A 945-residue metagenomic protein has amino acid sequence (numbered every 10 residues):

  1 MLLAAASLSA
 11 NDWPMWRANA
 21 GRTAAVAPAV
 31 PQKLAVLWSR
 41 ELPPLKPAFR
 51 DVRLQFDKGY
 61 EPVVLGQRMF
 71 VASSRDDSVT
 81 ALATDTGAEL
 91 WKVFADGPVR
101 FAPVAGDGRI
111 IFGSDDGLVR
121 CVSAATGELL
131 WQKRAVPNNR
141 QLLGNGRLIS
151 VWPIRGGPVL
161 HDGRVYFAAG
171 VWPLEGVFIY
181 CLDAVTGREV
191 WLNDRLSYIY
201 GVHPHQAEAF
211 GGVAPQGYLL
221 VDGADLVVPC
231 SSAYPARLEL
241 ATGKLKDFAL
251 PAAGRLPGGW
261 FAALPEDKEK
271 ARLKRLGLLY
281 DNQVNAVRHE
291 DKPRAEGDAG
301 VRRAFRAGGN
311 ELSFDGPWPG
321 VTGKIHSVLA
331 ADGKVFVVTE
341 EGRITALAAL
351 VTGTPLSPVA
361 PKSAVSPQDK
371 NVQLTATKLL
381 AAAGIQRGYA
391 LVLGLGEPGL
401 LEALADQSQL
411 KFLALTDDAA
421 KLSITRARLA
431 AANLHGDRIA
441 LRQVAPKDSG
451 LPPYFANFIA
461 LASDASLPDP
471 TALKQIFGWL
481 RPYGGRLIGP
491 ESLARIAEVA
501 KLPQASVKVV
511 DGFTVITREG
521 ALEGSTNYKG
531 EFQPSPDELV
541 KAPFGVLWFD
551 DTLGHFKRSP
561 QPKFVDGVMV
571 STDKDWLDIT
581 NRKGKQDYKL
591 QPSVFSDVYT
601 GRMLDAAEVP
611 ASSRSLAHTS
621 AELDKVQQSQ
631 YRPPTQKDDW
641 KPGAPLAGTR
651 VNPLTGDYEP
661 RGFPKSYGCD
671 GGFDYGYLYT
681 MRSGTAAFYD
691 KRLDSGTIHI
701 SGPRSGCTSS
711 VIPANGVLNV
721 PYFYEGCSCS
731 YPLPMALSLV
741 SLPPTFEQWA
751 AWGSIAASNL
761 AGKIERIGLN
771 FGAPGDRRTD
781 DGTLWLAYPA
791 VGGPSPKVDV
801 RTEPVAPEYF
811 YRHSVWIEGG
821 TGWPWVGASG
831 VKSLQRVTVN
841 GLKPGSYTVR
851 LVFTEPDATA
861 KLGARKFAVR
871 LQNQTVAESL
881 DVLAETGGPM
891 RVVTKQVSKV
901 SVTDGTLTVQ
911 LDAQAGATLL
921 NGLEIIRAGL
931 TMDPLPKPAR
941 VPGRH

Functional and structural regions predicted by a protein language model:
N11-A48, K133-A135, G353-L356, P367 (+2 more regions): Blade/loop signatures of beta-propeller domains
W13-R17, R53-V79, V93-R120, R147-Y180 (+10 more regions): Repeat-blade elements of multi-bladed beta-propeller folds
S39-D51, Q132-L148, W191-G212, L250-P265 (+3 more regions): Surface-exposed loop and turn segments in beta-propeller and other repeat-based domains that flank or scaffold
A83-T86, S123-T126, A184-T186, L240-T242 (+3 more regions): Short loop/turn segments that connect beta-strands within beta-propeller blades
G127, V177-R188, R237, G243 (+2 more regions): Beta-propeller blade signature
K447-F458: A short acidic, Gly/Pro-enriched loop at the edge of an enzyme's catalytic core that lines a small-molecule cofactor
D469-G484: A short glycine-rich, Lys/Arg-flanked "PGG" loop and its adjoining helix->strand segment in the class I
L487, Q748-H945: Compositionally biased, intrinsically disordered or flexible polar/acidic segments
